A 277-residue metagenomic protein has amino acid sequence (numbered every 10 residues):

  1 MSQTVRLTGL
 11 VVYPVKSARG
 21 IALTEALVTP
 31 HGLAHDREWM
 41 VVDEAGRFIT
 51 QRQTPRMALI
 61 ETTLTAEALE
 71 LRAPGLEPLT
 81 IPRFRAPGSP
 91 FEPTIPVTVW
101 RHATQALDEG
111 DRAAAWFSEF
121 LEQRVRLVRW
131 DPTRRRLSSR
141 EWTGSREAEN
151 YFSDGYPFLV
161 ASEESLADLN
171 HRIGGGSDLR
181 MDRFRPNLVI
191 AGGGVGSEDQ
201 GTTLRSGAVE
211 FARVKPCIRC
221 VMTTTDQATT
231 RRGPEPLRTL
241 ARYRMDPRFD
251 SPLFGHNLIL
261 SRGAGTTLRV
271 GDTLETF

Functional and structural regions predicted by a protein language model:
M1-F277: Metal-cofactor-dependent catalytic cores
